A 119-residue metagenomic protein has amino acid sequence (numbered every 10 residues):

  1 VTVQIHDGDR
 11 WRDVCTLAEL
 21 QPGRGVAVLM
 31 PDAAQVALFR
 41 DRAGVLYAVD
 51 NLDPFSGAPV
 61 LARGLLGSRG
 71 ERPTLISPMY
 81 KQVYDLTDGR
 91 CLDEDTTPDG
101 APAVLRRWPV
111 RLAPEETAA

Functional and structural regions predicted by a protein language model:
V1-R72, D85-L86, R90, A101-A119: N-terminal pre-ligand scaffold of iron-sulfur
D53, S77-Y80: Short cysteine clusters
C91-T96: Conserved catalytic-core motifs of GNAT/GCN5-like acyltransferases
